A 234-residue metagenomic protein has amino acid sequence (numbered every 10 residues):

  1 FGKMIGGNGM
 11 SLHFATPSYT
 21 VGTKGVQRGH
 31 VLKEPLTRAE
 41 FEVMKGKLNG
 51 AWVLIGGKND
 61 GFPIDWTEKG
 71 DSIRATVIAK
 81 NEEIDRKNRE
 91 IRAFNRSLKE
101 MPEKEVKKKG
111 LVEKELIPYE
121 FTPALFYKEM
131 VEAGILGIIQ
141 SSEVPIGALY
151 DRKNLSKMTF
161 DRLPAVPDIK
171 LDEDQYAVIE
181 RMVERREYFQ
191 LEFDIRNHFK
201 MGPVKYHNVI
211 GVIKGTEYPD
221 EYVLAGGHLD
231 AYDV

Functional and structural regions predicted by a protein language model:
F1-E100: Noncatalytic luminal/extracellular "stalk/propeptide" segments of secretory-pathway proteins
F1-P17, I117, Y127, I135-R162: Protein/peptide-recognition domains central to ubiquitin and immune signaling
T20-E42, S156-V234: Soluble metallo-hydrolase cores and metallopeptidase-like ectodomains found primarily in the secretory/periplasmic
G29-P35, V43, W66-I84, G110-F121 (+4 more regions): Second-shell loop/turn segments in exported
G46, A124-K128, E132-A133, A177 (+1 more regions): Solvent-exposed, polar/charged alpha-helical surfaces in well-ordered, non-transmembrane soluble domains, broadly
L48-V53, A133-G137, P219-V223: Loop/turn elements at helix/coil->beta-strand transitions in domains of secreted/extracellular proteins
L54-G57, S141, G226: Short beta-strand segments
I64-D85, Q140-D172, E184, G202-P203: Surface-exposed loop and adjacent secondary-structure segments within mature catalytic domains
